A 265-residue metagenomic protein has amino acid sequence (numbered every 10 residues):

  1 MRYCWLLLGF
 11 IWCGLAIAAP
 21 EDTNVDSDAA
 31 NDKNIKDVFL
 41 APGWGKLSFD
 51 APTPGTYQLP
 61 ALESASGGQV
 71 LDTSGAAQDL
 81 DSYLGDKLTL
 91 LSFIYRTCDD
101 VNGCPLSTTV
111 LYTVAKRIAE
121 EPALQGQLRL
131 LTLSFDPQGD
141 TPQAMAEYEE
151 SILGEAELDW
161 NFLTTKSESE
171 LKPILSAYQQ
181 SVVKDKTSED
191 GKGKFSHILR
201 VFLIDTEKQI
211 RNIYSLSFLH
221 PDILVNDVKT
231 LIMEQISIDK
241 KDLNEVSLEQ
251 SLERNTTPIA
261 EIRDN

Functional and structural regions predicted by a protein language model:
M1-G67, L71, S247-N265: N-terminal targeting signals for export/organelle localization
E21, Q78-D79, R211-N212: Generic structural signal for well-ordered beta-strand positions
E63, K87, I94-T97, N102 (+5 more regions): Sec/Tat-exported extracytoplasmic proteins
E63-A65, Y83-L90, Q125-L130, D140 (+2 more regions): Extracytoplasmic
D79-T109, L130: Short active-site neighborhood of thiol/selenol oxidoreductases, capturing the structured segment around
L106-I174: Structural microenvironment flanking redox-active thiols in thiol-disulfide oxidoreductases
S176, Q180, D185-N265: Thiol-/selenol-based redox modules, centered on thioredoxin-like and closely related oxidoreductase domains
